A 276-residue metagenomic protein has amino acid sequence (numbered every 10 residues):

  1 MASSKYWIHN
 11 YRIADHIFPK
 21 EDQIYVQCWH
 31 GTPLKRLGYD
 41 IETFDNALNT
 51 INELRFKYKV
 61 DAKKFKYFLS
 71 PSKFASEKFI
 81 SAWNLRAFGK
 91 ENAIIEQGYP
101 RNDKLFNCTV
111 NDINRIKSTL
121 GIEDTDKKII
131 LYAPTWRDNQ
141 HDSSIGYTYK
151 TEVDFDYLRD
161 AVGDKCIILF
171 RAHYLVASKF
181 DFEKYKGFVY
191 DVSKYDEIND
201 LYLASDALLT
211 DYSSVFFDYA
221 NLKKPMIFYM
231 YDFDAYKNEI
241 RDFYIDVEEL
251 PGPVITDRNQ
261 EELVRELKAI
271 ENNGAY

Functional and structural regions predicted by a protein language model:
M1, L169, Y174-F217: Donor nucleotide-activated moiety binding/catalytic core segment of transferases that use nucleotide-activated donors
Y6-I8, K66-S72, I168-L169, L208-L209: A short beta-strand/loop micro-motif in the catalytic core of glycosyltransferases that engages the nucleotide-sugar
W7-R36, Y195-I240: A donor-sugar binding/catalytic signature common to diverse glycosyltransferases and related nucleotide-sugar
Y11, P71-F74, Y174, Y212: Helix N-cap/beta->alpha junction signal
H16-D22, K59-K64, A87-G89, A161-G163 (+1 more regions): Short, conserved loop/helix-junction motifs that constitute active-site signature segments in enzyme catalytic cores
G38-F44, T50-D142, Y276: A nucleotide-sugar donor-handling region in carbohydrate enzymes
Y99-F182, D257, E271: Conserved catalytic-core segment of nucleotide-activated headgroup transferases in glycan assembly
E183-G187, S214-Y276: Catalytic binding pocket for nucleotide-activated donors in carbohydrate/polymer assembly enzymes
